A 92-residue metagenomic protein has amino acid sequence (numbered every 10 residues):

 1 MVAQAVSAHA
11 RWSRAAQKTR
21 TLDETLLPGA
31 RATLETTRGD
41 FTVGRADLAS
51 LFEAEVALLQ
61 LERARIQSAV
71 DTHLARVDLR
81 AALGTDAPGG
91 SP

Functional and structural regions predicted by a protein language model:
M1-A64, D71-A82: Amphipathic alpha-helical coiled-coil segments
R80-P92: Terminal intrinsically disordered/low-complexity segments used for targeting and assembly
